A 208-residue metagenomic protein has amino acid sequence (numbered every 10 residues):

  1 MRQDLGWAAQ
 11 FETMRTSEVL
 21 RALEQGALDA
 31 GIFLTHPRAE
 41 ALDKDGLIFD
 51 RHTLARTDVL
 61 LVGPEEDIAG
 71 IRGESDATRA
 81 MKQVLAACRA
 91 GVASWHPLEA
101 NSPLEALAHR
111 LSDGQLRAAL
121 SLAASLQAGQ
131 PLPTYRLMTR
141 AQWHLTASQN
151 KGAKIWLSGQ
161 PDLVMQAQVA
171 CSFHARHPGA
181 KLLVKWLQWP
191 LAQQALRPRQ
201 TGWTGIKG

Functional and structural regions predicted by a protein language model:
R2-A8, S17, E24-A27, H36 (+2 more regions): Exported/periplasmic ABC-transporter solute-binding proteins
L20-R56: Short beta-strand-centered segments that line the small-molecule binding cleft or hinge of alpha/beta clamshell
R56-D58, Q166: Extracellular structured ligand-interaction cores
L61: Serine endopeptidase catalytic core focused on the charge-relay Asp
